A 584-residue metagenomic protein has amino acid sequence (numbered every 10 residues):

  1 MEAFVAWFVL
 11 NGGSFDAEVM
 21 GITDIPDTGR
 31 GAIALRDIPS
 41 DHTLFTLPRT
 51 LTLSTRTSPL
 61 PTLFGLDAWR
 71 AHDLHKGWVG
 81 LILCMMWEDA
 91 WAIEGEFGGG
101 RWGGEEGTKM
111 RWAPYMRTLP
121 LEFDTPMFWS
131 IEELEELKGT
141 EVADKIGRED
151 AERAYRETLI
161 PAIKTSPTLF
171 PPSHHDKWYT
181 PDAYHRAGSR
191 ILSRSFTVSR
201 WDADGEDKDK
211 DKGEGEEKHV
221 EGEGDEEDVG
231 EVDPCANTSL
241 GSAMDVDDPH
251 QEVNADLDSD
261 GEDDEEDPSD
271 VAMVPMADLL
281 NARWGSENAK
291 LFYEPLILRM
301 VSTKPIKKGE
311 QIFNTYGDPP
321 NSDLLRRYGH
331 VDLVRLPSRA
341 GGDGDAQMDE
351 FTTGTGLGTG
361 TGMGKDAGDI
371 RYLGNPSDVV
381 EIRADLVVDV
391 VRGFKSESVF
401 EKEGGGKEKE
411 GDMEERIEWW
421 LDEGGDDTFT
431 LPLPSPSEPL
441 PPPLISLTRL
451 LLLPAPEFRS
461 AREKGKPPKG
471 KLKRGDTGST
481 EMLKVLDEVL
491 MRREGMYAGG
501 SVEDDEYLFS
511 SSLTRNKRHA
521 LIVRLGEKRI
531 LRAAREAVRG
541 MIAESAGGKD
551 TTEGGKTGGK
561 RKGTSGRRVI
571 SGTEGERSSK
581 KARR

Functional and structural regions predicted by a protein language model:
M1-D37, T43-L44, P48-G80, W87-G95 (+5 more regions): Charged low-complexity "KEKE/polyampholyte" interaction tracts
A3-F8, T43, G261-D263, A272-P275 (+2 more regions): A broad, low-specificity signal for short, low-complexity segments enriched in glycine/proline and polar/charged
T28-A34, A71-H72, E141, E149 (+7 more regions): Short, charged/polar micro-motifs that form catalytic or ligand-binding hotspots
T28-L60, V142-A143, G147-F170, M276-N281 (+1 more regions): Conserved SET/PR-domain catalytic core that frames the SAM/AdoMet-binding pocket
I33-A34, G261-S269, M276, E287-A289 (+3 more regions): Generic recognition of flexible, low-complexity loop/linker segments
I38, P181, H185, D267-V274 (+7 more regions): Conserved structured core elements
L47, R190, R194, M276-S286 (+4 more regions): Generic, well-ordered alpha-helical scaffold segments in large soluble proteins
Y115-L291: Catalytic cores of histone-lysine modification enzymes
